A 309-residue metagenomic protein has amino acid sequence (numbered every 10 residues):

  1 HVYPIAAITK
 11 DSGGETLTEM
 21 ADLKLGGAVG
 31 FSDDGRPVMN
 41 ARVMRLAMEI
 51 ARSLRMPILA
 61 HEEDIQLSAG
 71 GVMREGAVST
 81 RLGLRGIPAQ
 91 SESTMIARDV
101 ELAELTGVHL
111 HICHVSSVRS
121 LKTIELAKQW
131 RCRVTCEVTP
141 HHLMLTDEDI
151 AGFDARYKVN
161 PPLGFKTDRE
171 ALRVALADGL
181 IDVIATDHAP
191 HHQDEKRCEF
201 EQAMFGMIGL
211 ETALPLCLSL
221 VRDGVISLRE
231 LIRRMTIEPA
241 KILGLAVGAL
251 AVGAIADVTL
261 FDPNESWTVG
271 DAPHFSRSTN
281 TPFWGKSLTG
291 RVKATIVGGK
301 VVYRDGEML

Functional and structural regions predicted by a protein language model:
H1-E15: Metal-cofactor-binding active-site regions of metalloenzymes
Y3, S79-L82, V138, D154 (+7 more regions): Residue-level signal for pocket-adjacent positions within structured domains
I5-I8, D33-G35, H61-E63, V115 (+6 more regions): Fold-independent oxyanion-binding glycine-rich loops and adjacent beta-strand/coil segments at enzyme active sites
E15-I184: Histidine/acidic residue-rich metal-binding segments in metalloenzymes
A41, L121, M144, H192-D194 (+3 more regions): Glycine/Thr-rich phosphate-binding loops of Rossmann-like dinucleotide-binding domains
R81-H109, R156, A177-I184, A189-N264: His/Asp/Glu-enriched, well-ordered alpha-helical/loop segment that forms or immediately abuts the divalent-metal
E199-Q202, I255-E307: C-terminal cap of metal-dependent C-N hydrolases
